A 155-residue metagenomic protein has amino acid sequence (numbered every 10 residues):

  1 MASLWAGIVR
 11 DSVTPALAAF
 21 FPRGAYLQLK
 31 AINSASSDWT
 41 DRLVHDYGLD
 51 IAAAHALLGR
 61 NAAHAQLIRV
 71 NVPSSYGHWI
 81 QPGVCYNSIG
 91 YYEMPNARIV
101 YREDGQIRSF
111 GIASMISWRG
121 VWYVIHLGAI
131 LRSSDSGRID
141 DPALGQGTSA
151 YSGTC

Functional and structural regions predicted by a protein language model:
M1-S12: Short, aromatic-enriched amphipathic alpha-helices that serve as compact interaction elements
A6, R69, G111-A113: Alpha-helical interaction segments
D11-T14, G120-W122: Loop/turn elements at helix/coil->beta-strand transitions in domains of secreted/extracellular proteins
T14, A18-S88: Short solvent-exposed beta->alpha transition segments
G77-C155: Low-complexity, intrinsically disordered terminal/linker segments enriched in charged and Gly/Pro repeats
